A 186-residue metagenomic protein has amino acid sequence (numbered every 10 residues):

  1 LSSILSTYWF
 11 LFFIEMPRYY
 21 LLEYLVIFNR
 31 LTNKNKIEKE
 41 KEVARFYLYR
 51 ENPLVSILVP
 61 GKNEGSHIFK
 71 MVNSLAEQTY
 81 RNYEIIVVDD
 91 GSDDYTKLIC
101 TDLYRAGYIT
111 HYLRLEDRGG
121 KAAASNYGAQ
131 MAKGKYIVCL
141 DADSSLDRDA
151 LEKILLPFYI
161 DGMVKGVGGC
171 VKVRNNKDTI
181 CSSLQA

Functional and structural regions predicted by a protein language model:
L1-L48: N-terminal membrane-anchoring/stem segments of glycan-assembly enzymes
L22, D102-G107, H111-R114, G120-A124 (+2 more regions): Long helical/loop segments within the catalytic core of UDP-sugar-dependent glycosyltransferases, especially the large
P53-S56, E84: Cell-envelope/extracellular polymer assembly enzymes that use nucleotide-activated donors
F69, D94-D102, D149: Acidic helix N-cap motif at the loop->helix transition within catalytic regions of sugar-transfer enzymes
N73-N82: Short, acidic, metal-binding catalytic loop of nucleotide-sugar glycosyltransferases
R81, D89-L98, D117: A conserved acidic beta->alpha catalytic loop
I137: Short aromatic/hydrophobic "clamp" motif used to bind/position activated sugar donors
D141-S145: The conserved acidic donor/metal-binding loop of glycosyltransferases
